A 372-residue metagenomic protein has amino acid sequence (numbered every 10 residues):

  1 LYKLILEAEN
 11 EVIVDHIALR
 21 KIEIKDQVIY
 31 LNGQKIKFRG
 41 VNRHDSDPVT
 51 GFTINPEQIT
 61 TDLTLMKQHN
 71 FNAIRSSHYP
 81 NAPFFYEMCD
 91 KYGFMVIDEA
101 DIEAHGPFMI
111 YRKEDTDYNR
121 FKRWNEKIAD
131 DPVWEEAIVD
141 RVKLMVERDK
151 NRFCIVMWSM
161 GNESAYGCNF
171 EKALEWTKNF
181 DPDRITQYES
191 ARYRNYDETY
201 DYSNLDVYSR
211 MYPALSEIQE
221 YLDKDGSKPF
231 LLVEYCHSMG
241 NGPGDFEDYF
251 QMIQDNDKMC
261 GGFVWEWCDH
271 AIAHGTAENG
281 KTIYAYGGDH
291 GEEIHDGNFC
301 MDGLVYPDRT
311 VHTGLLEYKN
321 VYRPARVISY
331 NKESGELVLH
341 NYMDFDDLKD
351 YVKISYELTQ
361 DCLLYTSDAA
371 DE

Functional and structural regions predicted by a protein language model:
L1-A8: Short, aromatic- and glycine-rich surface loops/edge beta-strands on solvent-exposed regions
Y2, C89, T366: Conserved active-site tyrosine of GNAT-family acetyltransferases
I13-V338, Y342-D350, S355-L363: Extended substrate-binding grooves/exosites of carbohydrate-active enzymes
Y365-D371: Conserved small/polar residues in nucleotide/adenosyl-binding loops
